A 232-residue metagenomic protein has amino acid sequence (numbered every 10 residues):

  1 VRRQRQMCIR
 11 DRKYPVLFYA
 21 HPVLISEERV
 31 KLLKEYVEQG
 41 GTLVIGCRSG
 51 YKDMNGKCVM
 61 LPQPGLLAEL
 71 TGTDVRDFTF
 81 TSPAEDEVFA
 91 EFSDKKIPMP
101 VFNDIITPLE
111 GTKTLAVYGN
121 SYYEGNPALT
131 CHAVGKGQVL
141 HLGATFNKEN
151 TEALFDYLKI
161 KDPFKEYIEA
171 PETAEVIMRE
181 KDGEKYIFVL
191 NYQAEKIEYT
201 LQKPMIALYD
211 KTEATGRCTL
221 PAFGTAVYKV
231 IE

Functional and structural regions predicted by a protein language model:
V1-I9: Single conserved hydrophobic/aromatic residue that forms the stacking wall/gate of nucleotide- or nucleobase-binding
D11-R12, V30: A short, aliphatic-rich alpha-helical micro-motif
K13-V23: Active-site and adjacent substrate-binding regions of carbohydrate-active enzymes
H21-E232: A conserved amphipathic helix/loop scaffold that creates a polar/acidic microenvironment used either to coordinate
